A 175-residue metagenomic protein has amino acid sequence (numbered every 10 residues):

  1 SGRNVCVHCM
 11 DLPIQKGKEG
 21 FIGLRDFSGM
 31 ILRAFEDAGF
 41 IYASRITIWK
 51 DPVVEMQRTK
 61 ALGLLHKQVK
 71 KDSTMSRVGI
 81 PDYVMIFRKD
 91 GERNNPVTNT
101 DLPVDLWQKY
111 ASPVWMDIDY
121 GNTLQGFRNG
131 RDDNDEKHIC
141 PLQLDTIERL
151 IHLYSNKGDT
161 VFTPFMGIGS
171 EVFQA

Functional and structural regions predicted by a protein language model:
S1-A175: Core catalytic lobe of class I
